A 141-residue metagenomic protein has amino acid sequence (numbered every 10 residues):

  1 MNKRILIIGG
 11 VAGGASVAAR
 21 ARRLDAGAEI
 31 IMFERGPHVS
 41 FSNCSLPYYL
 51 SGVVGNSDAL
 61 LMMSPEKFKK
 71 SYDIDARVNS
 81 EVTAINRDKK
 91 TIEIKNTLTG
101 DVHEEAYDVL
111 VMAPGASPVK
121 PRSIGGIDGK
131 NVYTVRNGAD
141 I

Functional and structural regions predicted by a protein language model:
N2-A76: Beta1-alpha1 glycine-rich phosphate/pyrophosphate-binding loop at the start of Rossmann-like nucleotide-binding domains
N2-L6, K69-I141: FAD-binding core/adjacent interface of flavoenzyme oxidoreductases
